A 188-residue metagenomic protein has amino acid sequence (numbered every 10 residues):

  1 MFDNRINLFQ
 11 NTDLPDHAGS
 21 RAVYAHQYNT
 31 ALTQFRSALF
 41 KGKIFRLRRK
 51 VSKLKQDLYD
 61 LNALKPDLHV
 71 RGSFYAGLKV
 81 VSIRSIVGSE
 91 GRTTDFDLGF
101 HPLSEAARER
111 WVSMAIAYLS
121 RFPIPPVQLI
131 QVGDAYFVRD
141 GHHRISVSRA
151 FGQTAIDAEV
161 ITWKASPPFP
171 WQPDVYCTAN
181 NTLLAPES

Functional and structural regions predicted by a protein language model:
F2-A135, R139-H143, A150: Short, charged/polar connector segments at secondary-structure boundaries
Q128-A135, R139-S188: Glycine- and acidic-residue-rich phosphate-binding/metal-coordinating active-site segment common to enzymes that handle
